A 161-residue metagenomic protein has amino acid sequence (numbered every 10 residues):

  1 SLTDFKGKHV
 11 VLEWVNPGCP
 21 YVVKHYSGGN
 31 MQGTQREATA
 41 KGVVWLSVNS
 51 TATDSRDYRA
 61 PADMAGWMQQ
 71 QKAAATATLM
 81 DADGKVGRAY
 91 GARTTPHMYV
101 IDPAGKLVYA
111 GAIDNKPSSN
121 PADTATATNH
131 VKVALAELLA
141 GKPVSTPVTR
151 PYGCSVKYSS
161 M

Functional and structural regions predicted by a protein language model:
F5-K24, W45, L135: Short active-site neighborhood of thiol/selenol oxidoreductases, capturing the structured segment around
K8-H9, K24-N49, Q69-Q71: Conserved helix-turn-beta segment immediately C-terminal to the redox Cys motif in thioredoxin-like folds
N16, G28-Q35, S47, P61 (+5 more regions): Extracytoplasmic/secreted envelope proteins and their assembly/folding machinery, especially bacterial periplasmic
N16-S27, M98, C154-K157: Short, thiol/selenol-centered motifs that function as redox-active sites or metal-ligating centers
P17-Y21, S50-S55, D83-V86, D114-N115: Solvent-exposed loop/turn segments at secondary-structure junctions within structured extracellular/periplasmic domains
G42-Y58, A74-G84: Thiol-based oxidoreductase modules, predominantly thioredoxin-like and allied folds used for disulfide exchange
A62-V108: Short, internal strand/loop/helix patches that form the active-site neighborhood or redox-interaction surface
V100-M161: Thiol-/selenol-based redox modules, centered on thioredoxin-like and closely related oxidoreductase domains
